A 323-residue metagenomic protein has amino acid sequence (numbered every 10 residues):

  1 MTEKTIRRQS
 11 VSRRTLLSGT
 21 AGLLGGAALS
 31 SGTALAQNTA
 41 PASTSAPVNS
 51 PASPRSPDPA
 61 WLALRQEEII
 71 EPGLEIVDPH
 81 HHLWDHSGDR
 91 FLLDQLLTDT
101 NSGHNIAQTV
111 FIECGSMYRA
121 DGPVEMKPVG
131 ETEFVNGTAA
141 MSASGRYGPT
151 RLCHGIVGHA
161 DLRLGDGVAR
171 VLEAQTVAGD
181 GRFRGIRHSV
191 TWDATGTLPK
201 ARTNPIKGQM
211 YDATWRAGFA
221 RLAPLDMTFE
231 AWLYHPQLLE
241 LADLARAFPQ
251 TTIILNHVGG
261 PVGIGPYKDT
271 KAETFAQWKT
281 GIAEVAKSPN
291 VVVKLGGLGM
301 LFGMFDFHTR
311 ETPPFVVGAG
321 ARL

Functional and structural regions predicted by a protein language model:
M1-V11: N-terminal secretory signal peptides
V11-A27: N-terminal export leaders
L16-L17, T44-G148: An N-terminally biased module of ancient metal coordination in phosphate/nucleic-acid-related enzymes
A34-A36, A42: Boundary at the C-terminal end of the N-terminal hydrophobic targeting segment
V48-L64, P123-Q237, D243-A247, G259 (+3 more regions): Active-site gating/metal-coordination segments in enzymes
A60, V262-L323: H/E-rich (His + Asp/Glu) clusters that bind or coordinate divalent metals
H80, T109, I156, L222 (+1 more regions): Conserved, mostly hydrophobic/aromatic
I253-H257, K294-G297: Short acidic/histidine-rich active-site segments
